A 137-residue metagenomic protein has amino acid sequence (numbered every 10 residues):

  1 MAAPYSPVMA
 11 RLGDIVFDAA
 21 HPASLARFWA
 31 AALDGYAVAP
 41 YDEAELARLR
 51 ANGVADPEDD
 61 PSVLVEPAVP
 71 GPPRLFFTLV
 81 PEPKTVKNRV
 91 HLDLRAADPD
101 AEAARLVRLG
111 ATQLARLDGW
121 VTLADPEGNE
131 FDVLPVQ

Functional and structural regions predicted by a protein language model:
M1-V8: Short, Lys/Arg-enriched N-terminal segments with co-localized hydrophobic residues within the first ~10-30 amino acids
P7, D18-G71, E102, R108 (+1 more regions): Core segments of cupin and vicinal oxygen chelate
R11, D59-P61, N88: Residues that flank catalytic or metal-binding motifs in active/ligand-binding sites
G13-I15, V90-H91: Short active-site oxyanion
H21-S24, P70-G71, P81-E127: Vicinal oxygen chelate
W29, E127-E130: Short, glycine-anchored, charge-dense loop/turn motifs used at functional sites
P73-T78, D132: Conserved beta-strand in the GNAT
V133-Q137: Short beta->alpha transition motifs characteristic of CBS
